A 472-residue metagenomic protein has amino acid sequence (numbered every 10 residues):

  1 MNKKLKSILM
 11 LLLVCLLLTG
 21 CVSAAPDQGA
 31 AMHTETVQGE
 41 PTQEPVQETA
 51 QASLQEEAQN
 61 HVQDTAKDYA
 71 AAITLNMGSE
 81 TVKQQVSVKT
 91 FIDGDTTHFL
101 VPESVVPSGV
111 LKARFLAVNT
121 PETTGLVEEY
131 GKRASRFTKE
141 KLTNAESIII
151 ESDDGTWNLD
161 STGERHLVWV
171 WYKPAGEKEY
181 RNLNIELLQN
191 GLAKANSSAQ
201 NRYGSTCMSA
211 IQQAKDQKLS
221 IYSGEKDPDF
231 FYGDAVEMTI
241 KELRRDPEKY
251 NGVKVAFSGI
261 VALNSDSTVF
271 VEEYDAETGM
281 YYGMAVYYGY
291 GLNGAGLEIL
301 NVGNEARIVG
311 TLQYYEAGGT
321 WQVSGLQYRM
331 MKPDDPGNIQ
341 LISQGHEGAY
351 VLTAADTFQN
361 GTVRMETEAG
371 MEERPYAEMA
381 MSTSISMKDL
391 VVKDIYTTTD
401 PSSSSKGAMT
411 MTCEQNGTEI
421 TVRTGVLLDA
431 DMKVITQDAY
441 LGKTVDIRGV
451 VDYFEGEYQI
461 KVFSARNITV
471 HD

Functional and structural regions predicted by a protein language model:
M1-L9: Bacterial N-terminal signal peptides that target proteins for export
M10-T19: Bacterial N-terminal signal peptides
L18-T36: Sec-dependent signal peptide cleavage junction
G39, E44-V88, T97, E225-D246 (+1 more regions): N-terminal low-complexity, Pro/Thr/Ser-rich intrinsically disordered segments that act as propeptides or flexible
H61-I185, Y282-M284: Electropositive
A66-A70, T74, K215-D472: OB-fold nucleic-acid-binding modules
G125-R136, K141-N144, E177-K178, N201-M208 (+4 more regions): Soluble non-cytosolic domains of exported or imported proteins
G163-D216: Beta-strand-rich cores of mature extracytoplasmic or soluble domains
